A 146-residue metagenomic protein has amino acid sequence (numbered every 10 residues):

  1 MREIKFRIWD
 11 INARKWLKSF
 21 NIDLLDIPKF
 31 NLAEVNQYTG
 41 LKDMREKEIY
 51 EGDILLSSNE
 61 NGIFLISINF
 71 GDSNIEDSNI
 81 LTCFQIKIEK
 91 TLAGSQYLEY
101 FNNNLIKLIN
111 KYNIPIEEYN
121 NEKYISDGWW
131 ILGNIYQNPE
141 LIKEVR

Functional and structural regions predicted by a protein language model:
M1-R146: Secondary-structure transition motif
